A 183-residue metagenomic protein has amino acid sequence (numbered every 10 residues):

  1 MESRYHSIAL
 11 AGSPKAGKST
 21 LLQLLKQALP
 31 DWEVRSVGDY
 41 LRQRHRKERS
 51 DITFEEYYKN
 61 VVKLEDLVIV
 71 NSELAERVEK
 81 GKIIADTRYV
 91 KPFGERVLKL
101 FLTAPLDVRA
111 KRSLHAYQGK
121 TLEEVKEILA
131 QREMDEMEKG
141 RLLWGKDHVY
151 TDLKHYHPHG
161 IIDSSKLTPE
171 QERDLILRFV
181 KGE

Functional and structural regions predicted by a protein language model:
L10: Hydrophobic anchor at the beta1->P-loop junction of P-loop NTPases
S13: P-loop (Walker A) phosphate-binding loop of NTP-binding proteins
S19: Walker A/P-loop
Q27-R35: Post-Walker A helix-loop "phosphate-sensing" segment adjacent to the P-loop in P-loop NTPases
S36-G94, D107, G119-K120, M134-E136: ATP-dependent small-molecule kinase phosphotransfer cores that center on conserved nucleotide phosphate-binding segments
E95-A130: Conserved phosphate-donor/acceptor-positioning beta-strand/loop module used by diverse small-molecule
T121-L175: Small-molecule kinase domains that catalyze NTP-dependent phosphoryl transfer to phosphate-bearing small molecules
